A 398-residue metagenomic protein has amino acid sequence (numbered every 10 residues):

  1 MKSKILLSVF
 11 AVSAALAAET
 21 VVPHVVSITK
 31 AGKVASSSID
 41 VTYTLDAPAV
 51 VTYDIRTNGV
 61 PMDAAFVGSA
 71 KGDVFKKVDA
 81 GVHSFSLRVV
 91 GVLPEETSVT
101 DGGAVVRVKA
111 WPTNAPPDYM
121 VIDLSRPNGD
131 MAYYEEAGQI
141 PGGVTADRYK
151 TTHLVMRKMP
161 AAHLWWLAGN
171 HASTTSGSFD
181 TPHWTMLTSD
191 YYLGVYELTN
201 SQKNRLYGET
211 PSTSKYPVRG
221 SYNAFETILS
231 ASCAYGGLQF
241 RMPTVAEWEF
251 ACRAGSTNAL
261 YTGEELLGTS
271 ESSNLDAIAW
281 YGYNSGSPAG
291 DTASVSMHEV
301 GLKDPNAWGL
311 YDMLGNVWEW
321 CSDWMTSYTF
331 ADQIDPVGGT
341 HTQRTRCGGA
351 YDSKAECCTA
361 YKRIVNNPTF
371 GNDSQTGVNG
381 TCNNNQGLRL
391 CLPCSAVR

Functional and structural regions predicted by a protein language model:
K2-V9: Sec-dependent signal peptide recognition, specifically the positively charged N-region followed immediately by
F10-A18: Hydrophobic h-region of N-terminal signal peptides that target proteins for export in Gram-negative bacteria
A18, D304-N306, G338-R398: Disulfide-stabilized, aromatic/cysteine-rich ligand-recognition loop
A18-A115: Long, compositionally biased, intrinsically disordered segments
A18-V21, D54, G103-Y207, R253-L260 (+4 more regions): Short, compositionally biased
A137-L154, T175-N258, S285-D312: Short aromatic-cysteine micro-motif
G138-V144, T175-S178, L266-N274, N284-E299 (+2 more regions): Surface-exposed intrinsically disordered loops and tails
E226-G236, E247-L275, M313-L314, W320-K354: An exposed tryptophan-centered "aromatic clamp" motif
